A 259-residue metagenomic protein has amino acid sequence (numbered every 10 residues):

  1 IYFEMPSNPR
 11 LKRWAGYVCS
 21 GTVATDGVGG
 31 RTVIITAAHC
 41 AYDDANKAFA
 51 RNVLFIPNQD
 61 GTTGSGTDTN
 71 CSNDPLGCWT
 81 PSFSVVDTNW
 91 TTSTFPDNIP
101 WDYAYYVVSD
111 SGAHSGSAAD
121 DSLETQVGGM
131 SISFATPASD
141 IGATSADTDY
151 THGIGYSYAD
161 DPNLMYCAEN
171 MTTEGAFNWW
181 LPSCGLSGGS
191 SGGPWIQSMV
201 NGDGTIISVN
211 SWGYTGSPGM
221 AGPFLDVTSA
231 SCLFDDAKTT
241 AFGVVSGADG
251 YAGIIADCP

Functional and structural regions predicted by a protein language model:
I1-G61, A168-A176, S183-C184: Catalytic histidine site
I1-Y2, T22, V33-T36, L54-I56 (+4 more regions): Structural recognition of the beta-strand scaffold that forms the well-ordered cores of secreted hydrolase catalytic
F3-G16, A24-G27, N52-S117: Conserved catalytic-core segment of clan PA serine endopeptidases
Y17-C19, F49-R51, I99-D102, D147-H152 (+3 more regions): Residues that flank catalytic or metal-binding motifs in active/ligand-binding sites
C40-Y42, Q59-T62, D110-A113, S157-A159 (+2 more regions): Acidic glycine-/aspartate-rich tracts in secreted/extracellular proteins
D97-S183: Chymotrypsin/trypsin-fold serine protease catalytic domain
G185-V209: Catalytic nucleophile loop of clan PA
G216-P259: C-terminal cap/linker of serine protease catalytic domains
